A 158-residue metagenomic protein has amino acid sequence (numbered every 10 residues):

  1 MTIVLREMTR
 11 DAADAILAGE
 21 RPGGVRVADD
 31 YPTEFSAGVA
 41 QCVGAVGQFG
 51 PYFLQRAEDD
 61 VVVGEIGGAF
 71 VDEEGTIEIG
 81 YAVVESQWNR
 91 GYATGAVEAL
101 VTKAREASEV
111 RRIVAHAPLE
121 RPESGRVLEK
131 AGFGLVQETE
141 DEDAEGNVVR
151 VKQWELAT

Functional and structural regions predicted by a protein language model:
M1-E78, A82-S86, T102-K103, A107 (+2 more regions): GNAT-family acyltransferases
D72, N89, R112-I113: A generic structural signal for short
Y81-V83, N89-A104, R126-K130: Conserved acetyl-CoA-binding loop-helix of GNAT-fold acetyltransferases
G95, R112-I113, V136: A local structural micro-motif
E98, A115-H116, T139-E140: Short loop/turn and capping residues at structural boundaries
A107-H116: Conserved GNAT acetyl-CoA-binding A-motif
A115-G125: Conserved beta-strand-loop-alpha-helix junction that forms the acyl-donor binding cleft
